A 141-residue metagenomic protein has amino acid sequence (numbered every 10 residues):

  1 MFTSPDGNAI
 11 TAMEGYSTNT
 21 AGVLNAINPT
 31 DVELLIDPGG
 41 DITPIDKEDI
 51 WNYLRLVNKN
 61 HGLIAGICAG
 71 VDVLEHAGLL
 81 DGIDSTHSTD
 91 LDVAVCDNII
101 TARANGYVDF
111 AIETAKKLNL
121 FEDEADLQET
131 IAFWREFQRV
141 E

Functional and structural regions predicted by a protein language model:
M1-G7, Y16-E141: Active-site-adjacent pocket-lining segments in enzyme domains
T11-A12: Glycine-rich phosphate/pyrophosphate-binding loop at beta-loop-alpha junctions
